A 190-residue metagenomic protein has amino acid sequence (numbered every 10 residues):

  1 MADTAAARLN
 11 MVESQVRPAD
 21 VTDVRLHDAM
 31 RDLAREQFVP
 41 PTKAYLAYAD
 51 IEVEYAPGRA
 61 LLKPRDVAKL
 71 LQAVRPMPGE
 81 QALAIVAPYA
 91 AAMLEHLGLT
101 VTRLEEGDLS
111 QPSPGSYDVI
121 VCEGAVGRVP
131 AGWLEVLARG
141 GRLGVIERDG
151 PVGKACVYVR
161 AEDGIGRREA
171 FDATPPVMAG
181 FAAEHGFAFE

Functional and structural regions predicted by a protein language model:
M1-E105, D163-A183, A188-F189: Class I SAM-dependent transferase core
L71, R75-I165, E169: Conserved nucleotide-cofactor-binding alpha/beta core module
